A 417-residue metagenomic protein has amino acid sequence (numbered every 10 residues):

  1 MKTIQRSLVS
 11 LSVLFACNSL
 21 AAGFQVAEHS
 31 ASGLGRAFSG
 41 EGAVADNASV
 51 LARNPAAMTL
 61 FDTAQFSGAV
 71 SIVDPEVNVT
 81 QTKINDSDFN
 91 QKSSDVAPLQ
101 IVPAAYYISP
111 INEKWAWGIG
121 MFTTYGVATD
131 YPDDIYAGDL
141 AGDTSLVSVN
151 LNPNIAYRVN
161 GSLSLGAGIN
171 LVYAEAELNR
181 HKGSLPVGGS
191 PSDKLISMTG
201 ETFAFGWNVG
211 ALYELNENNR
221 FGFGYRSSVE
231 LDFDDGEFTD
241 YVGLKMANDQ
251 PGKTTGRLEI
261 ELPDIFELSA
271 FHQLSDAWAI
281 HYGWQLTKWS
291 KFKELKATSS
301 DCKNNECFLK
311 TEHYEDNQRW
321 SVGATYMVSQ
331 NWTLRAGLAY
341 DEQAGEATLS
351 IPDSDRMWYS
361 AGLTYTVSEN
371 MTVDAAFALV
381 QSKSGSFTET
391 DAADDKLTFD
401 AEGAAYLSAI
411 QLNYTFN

Functional and structural regions predicted by a protein language model:
M1-A21: Gram-negative bacterial Sec-dependent N-terminal signal peptides
I4-Q5, C17, R53, P153 (+2 more regions): Residue-level micro-sites within transmembrane alpha helices that shape and flank functional polar/acidic positions
N18-S19, S67, S382: Residues in and immediately flanking transmembrane alpha helices
A22-A37, I84-F89, Q100-N417: Outer-membrane beta-barrel porins/channels
V44-R53, M58-D130: Outer-membrane beta-barrel translocator/receptor signature
